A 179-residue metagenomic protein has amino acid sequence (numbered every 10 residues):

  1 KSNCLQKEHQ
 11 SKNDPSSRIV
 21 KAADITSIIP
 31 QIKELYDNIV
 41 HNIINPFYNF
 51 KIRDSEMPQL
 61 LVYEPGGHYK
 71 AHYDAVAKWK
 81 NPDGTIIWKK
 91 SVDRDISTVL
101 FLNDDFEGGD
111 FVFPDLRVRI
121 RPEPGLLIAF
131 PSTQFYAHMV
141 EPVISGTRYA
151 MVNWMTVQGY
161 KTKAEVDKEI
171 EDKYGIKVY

Functional and structural regions predicted by a protein language model:
K1-L127, F135-Y179: Fe(II)/2-oxoglutarate oxygenase catalytic core
